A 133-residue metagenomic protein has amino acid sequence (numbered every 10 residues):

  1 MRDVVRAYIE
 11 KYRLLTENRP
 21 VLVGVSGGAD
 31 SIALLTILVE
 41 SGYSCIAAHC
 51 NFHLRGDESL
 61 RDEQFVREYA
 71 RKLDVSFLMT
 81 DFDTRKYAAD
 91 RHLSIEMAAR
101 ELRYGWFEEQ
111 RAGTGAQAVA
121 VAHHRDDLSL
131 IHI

Functional and structural regions predicted by a protein language model:
M1-I131: Core alpha/beta nucleotide-donor-binding catalytic domains of modification enzymes
